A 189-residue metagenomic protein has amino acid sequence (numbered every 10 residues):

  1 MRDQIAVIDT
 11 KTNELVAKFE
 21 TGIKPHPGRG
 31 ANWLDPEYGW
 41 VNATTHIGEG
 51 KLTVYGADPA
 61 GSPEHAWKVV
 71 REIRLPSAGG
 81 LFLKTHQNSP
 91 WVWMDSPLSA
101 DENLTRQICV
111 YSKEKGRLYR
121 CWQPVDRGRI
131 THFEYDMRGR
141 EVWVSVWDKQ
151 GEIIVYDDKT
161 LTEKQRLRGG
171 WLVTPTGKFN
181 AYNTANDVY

Functional and structural regions predicted by a protein language model:
M1-D35, T44: Solenoidal tandem-repeat scaffolds enriched in leucines and small polar residues
I5-V7, A17, K51-T53, C109 (+1 more regions): WD40 beta-propeller blade core
T10-E14, V54-H65, V110-R117, Y156-Q165: Short loop/turn segments immediately following beta-strands, especially the blade-tip and inter-blade linker loops
F19-K24, R71-S77, C121-G128, L167-W171: Surface loop/turn motifs at the tips and blade-to-blade linkers of beta-strand repeat domains
K24, R29-G39, L81-P90, S99 (+2 more regions): Structural signature of eukaryotic scaffold interfaces centered on beta-propeller domains
G39-N42, G50-L52, S77-G151: Loop/turn-rich, solvent-exposed surfaces of beta-rich toroidal or solenoidal domains
A66-V70: A short helix->beta-strand "capping" segment at the edge of beta-propeller domains
L83, V146-Y189: Blade-level signature of beta-propeller repeat domains, shared across WD40, Kelch, NHL, RCC1 and BNR/Asp-box propellers
